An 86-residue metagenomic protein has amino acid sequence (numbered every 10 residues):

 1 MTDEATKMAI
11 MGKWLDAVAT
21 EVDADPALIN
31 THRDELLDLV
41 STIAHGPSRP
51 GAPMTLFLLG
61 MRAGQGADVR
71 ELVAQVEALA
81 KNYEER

Functional and structural regions predicted by a protein language model:
T2-E4, M8, G12-D16, A67-R86: C-terminal binding/interaction regions
K7-D34: An acidic intrinsically disordered interaction segment
T20-A27, S41, H45, D68 (+1 more regions): Generic secondary-structure signature for well-ordered alpha-helical cores
A27-I29, R33-G64: Amphipathic, hydrophobic secondary-structure cores in small proteins
